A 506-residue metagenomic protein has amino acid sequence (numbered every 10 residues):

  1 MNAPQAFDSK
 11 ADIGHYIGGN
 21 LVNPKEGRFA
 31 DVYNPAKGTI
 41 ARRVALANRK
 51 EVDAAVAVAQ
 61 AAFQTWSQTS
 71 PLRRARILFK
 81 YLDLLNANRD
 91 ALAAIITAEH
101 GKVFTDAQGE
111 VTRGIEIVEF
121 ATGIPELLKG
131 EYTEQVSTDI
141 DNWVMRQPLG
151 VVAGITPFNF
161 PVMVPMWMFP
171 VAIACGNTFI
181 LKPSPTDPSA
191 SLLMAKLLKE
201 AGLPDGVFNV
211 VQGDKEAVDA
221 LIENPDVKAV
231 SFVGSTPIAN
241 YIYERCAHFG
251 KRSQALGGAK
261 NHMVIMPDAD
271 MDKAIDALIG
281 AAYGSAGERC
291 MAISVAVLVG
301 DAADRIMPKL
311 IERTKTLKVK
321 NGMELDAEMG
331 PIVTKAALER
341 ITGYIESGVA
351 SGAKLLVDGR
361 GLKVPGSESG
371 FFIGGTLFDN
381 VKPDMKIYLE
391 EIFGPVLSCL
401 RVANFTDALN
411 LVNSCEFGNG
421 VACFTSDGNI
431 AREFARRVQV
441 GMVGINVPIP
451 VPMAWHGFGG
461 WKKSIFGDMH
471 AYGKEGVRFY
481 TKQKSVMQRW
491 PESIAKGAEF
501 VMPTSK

Functional and structural regions predicted by a protein language model:
M1-K37: Hydrophobic face of amphipathic alpha-helices that form TPR/SEL1-like repeat modules and related alpha-solenoid
G38, R74, I96, V118 (+9 more regions): Residue-level signal for inorganic ion chemistry
G38-L128, D139: Glycine-rich loop-to-alpha-helix module at the N-terminal edge of alpha/beta enzyme cores
T39-R43, L203, V227, V264 (+3 more regions): Conserved C-terminal structural/oligomerization subdomain of aldehyde/semialdehyde dehydrogenase
A41-A47, A62-Q68, G154, M263-M266 (+5 more regions): Short, well-ordered beta-strand elements within core beta-sheets of diverse protein domains
F63, S67, L82-R89, A93 (+17 more regions): Structural signal for hydrophobic packing residues in well-ordered secondary-structure cores of soluble enzyme domains
G130-K273, D304, V402, G467: Rossmann-like NAD(P) dinucleotide-binding subdomain of oxidoreductase/dehydrogenase enzymes
P237-K382, I445, A495-K496, V501-K506: ALDH superfamily catalytic-core signature
